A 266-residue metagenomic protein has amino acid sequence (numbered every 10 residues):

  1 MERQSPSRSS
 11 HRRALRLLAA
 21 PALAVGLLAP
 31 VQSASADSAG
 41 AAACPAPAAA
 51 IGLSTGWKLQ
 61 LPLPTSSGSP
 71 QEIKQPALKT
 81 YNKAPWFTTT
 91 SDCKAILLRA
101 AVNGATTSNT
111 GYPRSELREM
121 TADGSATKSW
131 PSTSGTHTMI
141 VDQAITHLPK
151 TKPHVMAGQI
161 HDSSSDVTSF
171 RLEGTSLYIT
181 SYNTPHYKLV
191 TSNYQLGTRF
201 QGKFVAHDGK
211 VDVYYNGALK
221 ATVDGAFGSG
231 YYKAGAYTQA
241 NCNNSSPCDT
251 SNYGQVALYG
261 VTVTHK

Functional and structural regions predicted by a protein language model:
M1-D37: Secretory targeting and sorting signals
A34-A84: N-terminal module-boundary/linker segments of secreted carbohydrate-active enzymes
A43-P64, S134-I140, K150-H154, G225-K266: Ligand-recognition surfaces built from glycine- and aromatic
A77-S176, H265: Secretory/extracellular carbohydrate-interaction modules and structurally similar beta-sandwich "look-alikes"
M139-V141, G197-V213: Short tryptophan-centered beta-strand motifs in secreted/extracellular beta-sheet-rich domains of glycan-recognition
Y178-Q201: Short, aromatic/His-centered strand-loop micro-motif at the edge of beta-sheets
Y214-A218: Short strand-turn-strand beta-turns centered on an Asx-Gly dipeptide
